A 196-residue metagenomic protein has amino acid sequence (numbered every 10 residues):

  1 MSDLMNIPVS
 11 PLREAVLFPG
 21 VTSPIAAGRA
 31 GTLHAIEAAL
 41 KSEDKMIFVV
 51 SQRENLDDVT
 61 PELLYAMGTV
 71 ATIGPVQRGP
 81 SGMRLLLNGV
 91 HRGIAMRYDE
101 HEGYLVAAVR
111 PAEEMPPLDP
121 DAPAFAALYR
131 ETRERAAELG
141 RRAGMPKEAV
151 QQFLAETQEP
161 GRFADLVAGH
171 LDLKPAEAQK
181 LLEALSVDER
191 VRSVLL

Functional and structural regions predicted by a protein language model:
M1-L196: N-terminal low-complexity, acidic/polar interaction/targeting segments
